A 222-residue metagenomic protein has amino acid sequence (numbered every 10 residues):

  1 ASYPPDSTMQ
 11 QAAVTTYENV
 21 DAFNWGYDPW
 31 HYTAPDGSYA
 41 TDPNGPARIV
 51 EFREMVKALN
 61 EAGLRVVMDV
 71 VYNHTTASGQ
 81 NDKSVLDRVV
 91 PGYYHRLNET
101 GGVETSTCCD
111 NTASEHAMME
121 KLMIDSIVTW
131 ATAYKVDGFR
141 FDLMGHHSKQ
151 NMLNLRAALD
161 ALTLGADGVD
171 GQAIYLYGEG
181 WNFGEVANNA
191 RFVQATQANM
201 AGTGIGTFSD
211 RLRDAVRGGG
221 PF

Functional and structural regions predicted by a protein language model:
A1-Y134, L143, H147-L159, T163-L164 (+4 more regions): Substrate-binding/active-site clefts of carbohydrate-active enzymes
R156-A158, D170-F222: Conserved alpha/beta catalytic core and glycan-binding cleft of carbohydrate-active enzymes
